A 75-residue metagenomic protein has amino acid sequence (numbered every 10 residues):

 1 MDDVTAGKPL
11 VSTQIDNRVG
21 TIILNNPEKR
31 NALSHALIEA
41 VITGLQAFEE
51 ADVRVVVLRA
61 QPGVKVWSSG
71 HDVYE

Functional and structural regions predicted by a protein language model:
M1-V64: Conserved CoA-thioester-binding segment of acyl-CoA-metabolizing enzymes
S69-H71: Short helix- or helix-capping micro-motifs that position conserved polar/aromatic residues at function-defining sites
V73-E75: Short glycine/proline- and charge-enriched loop/turn segments that cap or connect secondary-structure elements
